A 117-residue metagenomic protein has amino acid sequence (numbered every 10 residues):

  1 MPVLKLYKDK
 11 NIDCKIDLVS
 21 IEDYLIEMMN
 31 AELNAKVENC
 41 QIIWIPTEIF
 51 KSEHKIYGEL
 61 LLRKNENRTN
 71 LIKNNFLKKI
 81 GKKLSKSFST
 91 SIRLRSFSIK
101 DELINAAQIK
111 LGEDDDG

Functional and structural regions predicted by a protein language model:
M1-Y7, A35-R63: Short edge beta-strands and adjacent turn/loop segments
D13-S20, N67-K73: Short, conserved charged micro-motifs
L18-N34: N-terminal first-folded block
A31, A35, K83-K86, T90: Amphipathic alpha-helical interaction surfaces
C40-I43, K86-E102: A short amphipathic beta-strand at an alpha->beta junction
K51-S87: Mid-chain, well-packed structural core segment of small domains
I104-A107: C-terminal binding/interaction regions
K110-G117: Short acidic DE-rich linear segments
